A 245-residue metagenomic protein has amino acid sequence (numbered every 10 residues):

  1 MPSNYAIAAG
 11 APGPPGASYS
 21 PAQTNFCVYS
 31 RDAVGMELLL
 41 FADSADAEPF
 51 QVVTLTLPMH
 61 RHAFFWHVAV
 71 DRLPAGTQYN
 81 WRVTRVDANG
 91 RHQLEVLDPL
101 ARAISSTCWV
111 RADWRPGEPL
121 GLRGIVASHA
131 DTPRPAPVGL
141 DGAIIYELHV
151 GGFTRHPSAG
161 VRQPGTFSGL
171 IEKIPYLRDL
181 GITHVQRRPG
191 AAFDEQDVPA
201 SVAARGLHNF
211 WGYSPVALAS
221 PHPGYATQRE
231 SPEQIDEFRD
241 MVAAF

Functional and structural regions predicted by a protein language model:
M1-P21, Q51-V52, H60-F65, A69-E147 (+1 more regions): The feature marks proteins involved in alpha-glucan
A22-F26: Structural beta-strand segments of beta-rich domains
V28, W81, L148, L177 (+2 more regions): Conserved, mostly hydrophobic/aromatic
Y29-M36: Short proline/glycine-enriched turn/loop motifs at strand-loop junctions of beta-rich domains
A45-L55: Surface-exposed loop/edge segments in extracytoplasmic proteins
G151-V185: A conserved hydrophobic secondary-structure block that centers on an alpha-helix together with its immediately flanking
A159-T166, D197-A243: Aromatic- and acidic-residue-enriched carbohydrate-binding clefts of CAZyme catalytic domains
L177-R205: Carboxylate/His-rich catalytic cores and anion/metal-binding grooves
